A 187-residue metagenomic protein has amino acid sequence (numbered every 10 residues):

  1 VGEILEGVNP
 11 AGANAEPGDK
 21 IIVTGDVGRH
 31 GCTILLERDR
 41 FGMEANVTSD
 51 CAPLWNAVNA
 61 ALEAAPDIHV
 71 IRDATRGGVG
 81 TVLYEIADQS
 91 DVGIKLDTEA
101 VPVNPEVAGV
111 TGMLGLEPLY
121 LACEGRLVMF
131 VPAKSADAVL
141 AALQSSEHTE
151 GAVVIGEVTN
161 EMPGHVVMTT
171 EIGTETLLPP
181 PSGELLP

Functional and structural regions predicted by a protein language model:
V1-L36, E157: Glycine-rich anion-binding loops of enzyme active sites
E6-N14, T24, A45, N59 (+3 more regions): A generic local secondary-structure boundary/capping motif
T33-V47: Short, compositionally biased
V47-C123: Active-site-proximal betaalpha loop/short-helix elements that scaffold phosphoryl/nucleotidyl transfer chemistry
V131-D137: Helix N-cap motif at beta-to-alpha junctions
A138-H148: Short amphipathic alpha-helices in soluble, non-transmembrane regions that often serve as interface/regulatory elements
S146-P187: Acidic, Ser/Thr/Pro-rich beta/coil linker or hinge segments at domain junctions
